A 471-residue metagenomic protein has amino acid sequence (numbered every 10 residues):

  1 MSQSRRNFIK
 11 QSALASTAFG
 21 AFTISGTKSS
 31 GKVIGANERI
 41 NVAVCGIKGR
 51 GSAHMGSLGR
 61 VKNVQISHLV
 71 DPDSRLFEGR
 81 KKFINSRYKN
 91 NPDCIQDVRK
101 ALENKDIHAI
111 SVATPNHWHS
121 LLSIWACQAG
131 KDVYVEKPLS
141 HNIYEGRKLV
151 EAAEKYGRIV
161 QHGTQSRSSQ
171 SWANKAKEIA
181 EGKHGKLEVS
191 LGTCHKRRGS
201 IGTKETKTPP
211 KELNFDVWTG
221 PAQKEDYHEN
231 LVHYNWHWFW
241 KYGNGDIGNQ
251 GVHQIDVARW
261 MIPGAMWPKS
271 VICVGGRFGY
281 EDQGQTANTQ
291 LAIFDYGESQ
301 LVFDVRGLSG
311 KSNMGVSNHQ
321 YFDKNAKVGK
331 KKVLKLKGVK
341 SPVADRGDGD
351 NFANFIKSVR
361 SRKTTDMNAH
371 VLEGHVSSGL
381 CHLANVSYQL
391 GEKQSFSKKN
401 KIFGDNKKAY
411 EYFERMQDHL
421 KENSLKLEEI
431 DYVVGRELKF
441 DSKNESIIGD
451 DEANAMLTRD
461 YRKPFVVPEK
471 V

Functional and structural regions predicted by a protein language model:
M1-D132, Y144-I159: N-terminal glycine-/serine-/threonine-rich beta1-alpha1-beta2 phosphate-ribose binding loop of Rossmann-like
G51, C94, H119, S168-S171 (+3 more regions): Conserved donor sugar-nucleotide recognition element shared by glycan-biosynthetic enzymes
H54, L76, R80, L122 (+5 more regions): Alpha-helical packing segments of well-folded alpha/beta enzyme cores
G59, L102, A153, I179-A180 (+3 more regions): Hydrophobic residues in alpha-helical segments
D71, K89, A113-H117, S140-Y144 (+5 more regions): Alpha-helix capping and helix-loop boundary segments enriched in small/acidic/polar residues
D132, S140-V217: A contiguous active-site-proximal alpha/beta segment in oxidoreductase catalytic domains
K137: Short basic (Lys/Arg) and small-residue
N174, G185-L191, H195-G245, N249-V471: Contiguous beta-strand/loop segments that form the cofactor/metal-binding neighborhood of enzyme cores
